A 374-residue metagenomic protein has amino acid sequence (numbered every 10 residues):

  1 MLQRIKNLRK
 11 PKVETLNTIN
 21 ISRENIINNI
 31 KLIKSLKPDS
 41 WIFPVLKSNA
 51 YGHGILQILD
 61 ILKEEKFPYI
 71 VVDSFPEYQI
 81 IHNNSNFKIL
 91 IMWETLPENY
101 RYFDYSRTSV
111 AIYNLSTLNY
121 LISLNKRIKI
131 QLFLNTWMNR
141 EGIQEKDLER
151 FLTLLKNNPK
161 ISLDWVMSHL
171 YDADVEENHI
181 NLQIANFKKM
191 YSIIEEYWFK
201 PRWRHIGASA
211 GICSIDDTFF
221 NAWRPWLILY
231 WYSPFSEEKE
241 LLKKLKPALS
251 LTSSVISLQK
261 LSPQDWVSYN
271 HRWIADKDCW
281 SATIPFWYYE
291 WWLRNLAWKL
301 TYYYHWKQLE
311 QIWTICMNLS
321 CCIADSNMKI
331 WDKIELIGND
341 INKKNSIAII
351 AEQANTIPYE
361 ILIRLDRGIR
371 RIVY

Functional and structural regions predicted by a protein language model:
L2-R23, I27, P76, T95-P97 (+3 more regions): Active-site anion/phosphate-binding pocket segments in diverse small-molecule metabolic enzymes
R4, V13, N17-I21, N25-I27 (+2 more regions): Active-site-proximal beta-alpha core segment in soluble small-molecule metabolic enzymes
I30-S40: Glycine-rich phosphate/diphosphate-binding loops that line cofactor/substrate pockets in enzymes
K34-L36, Y51, A275: Short secondary-structure boundary/capping segments within folded domains
